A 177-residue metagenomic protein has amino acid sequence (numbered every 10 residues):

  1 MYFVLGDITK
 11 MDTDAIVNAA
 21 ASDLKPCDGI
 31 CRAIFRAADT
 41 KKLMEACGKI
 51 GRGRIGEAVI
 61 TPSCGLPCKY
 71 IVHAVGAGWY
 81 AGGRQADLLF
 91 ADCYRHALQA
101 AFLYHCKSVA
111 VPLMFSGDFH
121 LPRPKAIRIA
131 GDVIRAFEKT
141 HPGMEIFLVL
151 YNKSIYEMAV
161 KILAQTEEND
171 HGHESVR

Functional and structural regions predicted by a protein language model:
M1-L103: Glycine-/small-residue-enriched capping loops at alpha/beta junctions
W79-R177: Phosphate/ribose-phosphate-bearing ligand recognition and processing surfaces, centered on ADP-ribose/NAD(+/P+) systems
